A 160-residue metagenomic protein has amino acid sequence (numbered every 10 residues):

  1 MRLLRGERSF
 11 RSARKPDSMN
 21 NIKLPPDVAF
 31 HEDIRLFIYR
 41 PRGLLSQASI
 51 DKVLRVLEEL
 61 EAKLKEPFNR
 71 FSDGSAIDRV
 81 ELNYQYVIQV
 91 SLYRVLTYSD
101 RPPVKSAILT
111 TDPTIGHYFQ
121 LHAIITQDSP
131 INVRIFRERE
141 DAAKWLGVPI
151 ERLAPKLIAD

Functional and structural regions predicted by a protein language model:
L3, P16-D160: Amphipathic, Lys/Arg-enriched alpha-helical "gate/interface" segment within cytosolic domains that mediates
